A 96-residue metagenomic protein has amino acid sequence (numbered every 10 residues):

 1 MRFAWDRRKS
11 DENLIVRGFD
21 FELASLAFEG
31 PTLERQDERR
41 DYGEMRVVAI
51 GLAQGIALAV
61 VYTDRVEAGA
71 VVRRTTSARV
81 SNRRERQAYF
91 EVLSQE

Functional and structural regions predicted by a protein language model:
M1-E96: Ribonuclease/tRNase effector modules and their secretory precursors
